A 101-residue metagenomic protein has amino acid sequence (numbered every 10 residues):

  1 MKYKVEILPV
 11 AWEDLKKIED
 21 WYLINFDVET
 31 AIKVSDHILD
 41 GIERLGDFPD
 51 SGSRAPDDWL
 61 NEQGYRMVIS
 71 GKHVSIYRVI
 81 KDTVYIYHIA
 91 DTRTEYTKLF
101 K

Functional and structural regions predicted by a protein language model:
M1-H37: Arg/Lys-rich, positively charged N-terminal/basic patches that mediate binding to nucleic acids
D14, H37, G41-R44, M67 (+1 more regions): Residue-level recognition of specific faces of alpha-helices
W21-I24, S51, T92: A short linear boundary/processing microfeature
D36-H37, L60, D91: Short beta->alpha linker loops
G46-P49: Short proline/glycine- and basic residue-enriched helix-capping loop/turn segments at helix->loop/beta transitions
G52-D82: Basic/aromatic recognition patch in beta-strand/loop cores that engages polyanionic ligands
S70-V74, R78-K101: Enriched for short, Lys/Arg-rich terminal
